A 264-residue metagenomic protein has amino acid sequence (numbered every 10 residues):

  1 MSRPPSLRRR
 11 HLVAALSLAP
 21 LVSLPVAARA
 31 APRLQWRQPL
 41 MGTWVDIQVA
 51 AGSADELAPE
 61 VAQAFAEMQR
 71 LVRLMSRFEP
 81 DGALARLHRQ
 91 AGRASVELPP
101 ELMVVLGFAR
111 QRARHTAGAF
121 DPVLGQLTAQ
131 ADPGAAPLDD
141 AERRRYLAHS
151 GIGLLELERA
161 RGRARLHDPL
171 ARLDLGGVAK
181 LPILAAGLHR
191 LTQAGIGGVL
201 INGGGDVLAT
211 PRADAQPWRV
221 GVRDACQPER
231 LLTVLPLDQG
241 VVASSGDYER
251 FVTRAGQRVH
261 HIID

Functional and structural regions predicted by a protein language model:
S2-D264: Mature catalytic core of soluble alpha/beta enzymes
